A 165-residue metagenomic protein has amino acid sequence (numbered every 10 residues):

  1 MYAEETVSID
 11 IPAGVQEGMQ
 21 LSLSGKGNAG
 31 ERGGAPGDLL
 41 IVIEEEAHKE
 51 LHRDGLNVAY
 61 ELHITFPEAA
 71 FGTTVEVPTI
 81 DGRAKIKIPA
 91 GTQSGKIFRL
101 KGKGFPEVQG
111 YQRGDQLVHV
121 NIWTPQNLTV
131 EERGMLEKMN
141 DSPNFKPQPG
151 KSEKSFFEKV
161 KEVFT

Functional and structural regions predicted by a protein language model:
M1-T165: Charged, often glycine-enriched C-terminal and inter-domain segments that act as flexible interaction/assembly
